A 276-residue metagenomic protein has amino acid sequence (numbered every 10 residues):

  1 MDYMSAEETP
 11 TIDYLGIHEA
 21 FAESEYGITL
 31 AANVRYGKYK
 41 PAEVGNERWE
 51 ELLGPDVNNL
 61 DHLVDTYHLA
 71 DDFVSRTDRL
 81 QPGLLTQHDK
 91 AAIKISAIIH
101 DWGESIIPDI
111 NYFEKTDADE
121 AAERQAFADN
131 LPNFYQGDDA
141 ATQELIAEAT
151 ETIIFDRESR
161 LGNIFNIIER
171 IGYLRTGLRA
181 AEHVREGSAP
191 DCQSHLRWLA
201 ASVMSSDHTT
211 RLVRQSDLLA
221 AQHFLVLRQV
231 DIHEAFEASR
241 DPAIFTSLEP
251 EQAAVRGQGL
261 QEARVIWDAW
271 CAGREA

Functional and structural regions predicted by a protein language model:
S5, T9-D13, G37-S96: Alpha-helical phosphate/pyrophosphate-handling elements in metalloenzyme active cores
E7-E25, Q81-Q87, A91-K94, Q136-L196: Histidine/acidic-rich helix-loop-helix segments that form or flank divalent-metal centers in metalloenzyme catalytic
I12-Y14, D156-A276: Divalent metal-dependent phosphate-bond-processing catalytic cores, especially two-metal-ion Mg2+/Mn2+ enzymes that act
L15-E43: Secretory/endomembrane lumenal or extracellular ectodomains immediately following the signal peptide
T66, K90-D109, E169: His-Asp-centered metal-binding catalytic motifs of divalent-metal-dependent phosphohydrolases/nucleases
D78, I106-N111, D138, T142-Q143: Membrane-helix exit/interface motif
I110-A126: Post-HEXXH active-site segment of zinc metalloproteases
A122-T142: Post-HExxH zinc-binding segment in Zn-dependent metallohydrolases
